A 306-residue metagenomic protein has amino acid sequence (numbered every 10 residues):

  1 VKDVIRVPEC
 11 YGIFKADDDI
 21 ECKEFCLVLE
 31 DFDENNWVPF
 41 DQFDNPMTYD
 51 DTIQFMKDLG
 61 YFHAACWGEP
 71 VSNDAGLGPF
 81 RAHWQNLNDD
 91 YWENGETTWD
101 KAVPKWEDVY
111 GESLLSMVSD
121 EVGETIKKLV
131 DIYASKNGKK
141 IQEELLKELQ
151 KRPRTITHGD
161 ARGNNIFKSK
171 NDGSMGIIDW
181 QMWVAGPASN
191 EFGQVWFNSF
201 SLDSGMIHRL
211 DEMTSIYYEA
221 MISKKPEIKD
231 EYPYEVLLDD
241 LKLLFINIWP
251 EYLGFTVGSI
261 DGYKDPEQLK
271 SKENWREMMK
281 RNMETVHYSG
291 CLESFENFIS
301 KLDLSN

Functional and structural regions predicted by a protein language model:
K2-I13: Conserved HxN/HPN-centered segment at the entrance to the catalytic loop of eukaryotic protein kinase-like domains
G12-Q54: Conserved structural core of kinase catalytic domains
N36-H158, K170, N274, M278 (+2 more regions): ATP-dependent phospho-/nucleotidyl transfer catalytic cores
D160, D179: Conserved catalytic-loop position in the HRD/HxD motif
N164-F167: Catalytic-loop signature of eukaryotic-like protein kinases
M182-E227, I246-L269: Active-site activation/catalytic loop segments of kinase-like enzymes and analogous catalytic loops in related
I222-N306: Helix-rich C-terminal or lid/interface subdomains of diverse kinases
